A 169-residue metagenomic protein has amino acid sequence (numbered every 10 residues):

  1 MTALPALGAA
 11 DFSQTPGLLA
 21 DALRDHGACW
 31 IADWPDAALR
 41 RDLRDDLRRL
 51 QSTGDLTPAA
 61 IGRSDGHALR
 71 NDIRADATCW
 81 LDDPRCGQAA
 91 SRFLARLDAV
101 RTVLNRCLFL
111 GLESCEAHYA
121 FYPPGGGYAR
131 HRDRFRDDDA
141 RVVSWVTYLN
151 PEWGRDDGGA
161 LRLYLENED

Functional and structural regions predicted by a protein language model:
M1-S144, Y148-D169: Fe(II)/2-oxoglutarate oxygenase catalytic core
